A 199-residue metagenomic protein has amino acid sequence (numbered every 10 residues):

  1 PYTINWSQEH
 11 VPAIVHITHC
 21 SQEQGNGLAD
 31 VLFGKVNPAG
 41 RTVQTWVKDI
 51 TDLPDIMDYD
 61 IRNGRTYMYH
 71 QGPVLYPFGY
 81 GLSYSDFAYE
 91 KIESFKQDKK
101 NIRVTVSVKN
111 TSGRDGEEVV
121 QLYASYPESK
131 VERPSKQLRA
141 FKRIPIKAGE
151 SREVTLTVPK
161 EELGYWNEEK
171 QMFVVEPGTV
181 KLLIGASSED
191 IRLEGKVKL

Functional and structural regions predicted by a protein language model:
P1-E117, Y123-S125, P177, K181-G185 (+1 more regions): Secreted, periplasmic, or luminal enzymes acting at the cell surface/secretory milieu
H16-C20, F95-K99, S129, A140-K147 (+1 more regions): Short, contiguous acidic/charged loop-to-helix segments that flank catalytic cores in large enzymes
A88, E93, S107, A140-K147 (+2 more regions): Generic structural detector for well-ordered beta-strands
N101-R103, S151-T155, R192-E194: Intrinsic-disorder/low-complexity, polar/charged segments enriched in Ser/Thr/Lys/Arg/Asp/Glu/Gln
I102, E118-Y123, P134-R139, E168-F173 (+1 more regions): Composition- and surface-driven signal marking solvent-exposed, interaction-prone regions in large proteins
K130-E168: Intrinsically disordered, low-complexity Pro/Gly/Ser/Thr-rich segments with frequent PxxP/GP/PP motifs and embedded
P159-L199: Terminal connector regions
